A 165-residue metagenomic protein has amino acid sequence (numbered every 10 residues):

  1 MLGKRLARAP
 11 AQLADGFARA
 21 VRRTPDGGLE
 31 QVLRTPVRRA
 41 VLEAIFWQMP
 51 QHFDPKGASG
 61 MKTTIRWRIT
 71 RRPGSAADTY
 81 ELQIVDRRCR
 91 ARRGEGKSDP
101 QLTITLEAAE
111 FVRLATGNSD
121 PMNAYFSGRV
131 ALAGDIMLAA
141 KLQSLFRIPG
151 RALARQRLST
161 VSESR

Functional and structural regions predicted by a protein language model:
M1-R165: Feature captures hydrophobic
